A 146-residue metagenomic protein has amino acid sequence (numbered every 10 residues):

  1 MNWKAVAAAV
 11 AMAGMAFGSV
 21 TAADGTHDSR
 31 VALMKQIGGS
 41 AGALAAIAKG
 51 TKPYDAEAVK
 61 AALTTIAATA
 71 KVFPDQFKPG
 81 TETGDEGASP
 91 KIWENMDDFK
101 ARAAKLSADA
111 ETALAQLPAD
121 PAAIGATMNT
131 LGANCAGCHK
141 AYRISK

Functional and structural regions predicted by a protein language model:
M1-A8: Bacterial N-terminal signal peptides that target proteins for export
A8-A16: Hydrophobic helical h-region of N-terminal Sec-dependent signal peptides in bacterial secretory/periplasmic proteins
A16, N129-G132: Processing junctions and N-termini across compartments
F17, A110-E111, C135-A136: A short hydrophobic/aromatic micro-motif that marks alpha-helical segments and, especially, helix-coil
F17-A23: Sec/Tat signal peptide C-region and signal peptidase I cleavage site
A23-T130: Extracytoplasmic c-type cytochrome modules immediately beyond a signal peptide or single-pass transmembrane anchor
D85-S89, A141-K146: Flexible coil segments in periplasmic/lumen-exposed cytochrome c-class electron-transfer proteins
L131-R143: The canonical Cys-X-X-Cys-His
